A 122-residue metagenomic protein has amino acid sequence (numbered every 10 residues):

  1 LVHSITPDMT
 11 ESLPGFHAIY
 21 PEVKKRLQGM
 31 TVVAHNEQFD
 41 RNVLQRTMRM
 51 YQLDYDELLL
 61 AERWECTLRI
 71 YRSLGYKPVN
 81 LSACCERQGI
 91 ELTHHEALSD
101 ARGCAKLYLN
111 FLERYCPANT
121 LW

Functional and structural regions predicted by a protein language model:
L1, A61-A83: Short alpha-helix plus adjacent loop in nuclease-associated cores
L1-L59, L81-H95: Conserved non-catalytic scaffold segment of RNase H-like nuclease domains
R26, S73, K77, C84-Q88 (+1 more regions): Mid-sequence acidic-hydrophobic segments that form the walls of catalytic/ligand-binding cavities or oligomerization
D40, C66, D100: Acidic active-site catalytic centers that drive phospho-/nucleotidyl reactions and related ester hydrolyses
Q45-R46, E57, L98, N110 (+1 more regions): A generic "cationic amphipathic patch" detector
I70, D100-L109: Glycine-rich phosphate-binding/hydrolytic loop that grips phosphoryl groups
K77, H95-S99: Short glycine/threonine-rich catalytic loop with a Thr-x-Gly-x-Asp
R87, A105-W122: Acidic two-metal-ion nuclease catalytic site recognized across multiple nuclease folds, prominently DnaQ/RNase D-T
